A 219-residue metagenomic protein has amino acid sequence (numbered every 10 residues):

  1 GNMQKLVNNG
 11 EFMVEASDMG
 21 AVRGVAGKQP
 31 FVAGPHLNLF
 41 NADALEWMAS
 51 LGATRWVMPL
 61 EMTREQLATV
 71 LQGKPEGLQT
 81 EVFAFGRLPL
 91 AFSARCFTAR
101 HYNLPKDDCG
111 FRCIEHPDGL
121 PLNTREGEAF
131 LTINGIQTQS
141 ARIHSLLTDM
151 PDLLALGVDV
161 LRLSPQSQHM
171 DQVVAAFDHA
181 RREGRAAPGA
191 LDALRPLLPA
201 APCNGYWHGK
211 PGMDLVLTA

Functional and structural regions predicted by a protein language model:
G1-D43, W47, V57-A219: Active-site pocket-lining/capping segments in soluble small-molecule metabolic enzymes
G52-A53: As written
